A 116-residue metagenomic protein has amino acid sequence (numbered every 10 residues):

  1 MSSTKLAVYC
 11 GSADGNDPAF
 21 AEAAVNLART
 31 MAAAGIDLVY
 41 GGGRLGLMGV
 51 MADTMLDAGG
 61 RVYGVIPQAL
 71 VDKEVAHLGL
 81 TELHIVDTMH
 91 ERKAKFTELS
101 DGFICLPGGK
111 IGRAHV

Functional and structural regions predicted by a protein language model:
M1-L99: A cross-family phosphate/adenosyl-ligand binding-site feature
G46, K110-I111: Residue-level detector of alpha-helix initiation sites
V86, G108-K110: N-terminal glycine-rich "phosphate-gripper" loop used for MgATP/nucleotide binding and carboxylate activation
F103: Hydrophobic acceptor-binding patch used for acceptor engagement in glycosyltransferases
A114-V116: Conserved small/polar residues in nucleotide/adenosyl-binding loops
